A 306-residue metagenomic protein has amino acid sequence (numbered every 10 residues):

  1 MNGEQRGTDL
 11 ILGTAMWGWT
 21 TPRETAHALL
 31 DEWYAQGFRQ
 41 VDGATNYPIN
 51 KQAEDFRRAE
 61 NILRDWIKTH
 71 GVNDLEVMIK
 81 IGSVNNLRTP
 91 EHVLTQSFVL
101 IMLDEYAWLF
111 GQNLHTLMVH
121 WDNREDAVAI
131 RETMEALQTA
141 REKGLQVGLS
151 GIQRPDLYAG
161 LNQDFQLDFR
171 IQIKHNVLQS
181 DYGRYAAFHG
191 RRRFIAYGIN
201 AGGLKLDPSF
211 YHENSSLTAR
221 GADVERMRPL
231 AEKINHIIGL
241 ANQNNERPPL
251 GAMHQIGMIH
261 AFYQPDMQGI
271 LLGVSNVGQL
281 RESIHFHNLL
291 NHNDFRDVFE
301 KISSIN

Functional and structural regions predicted by a protein language model:
M1-L75, E142: N-terminal binding-site loop/beta-alpha segment at the start of enzyme catalytic domains that lines or forms
N2-R6, Y34-A35, R64-E76, D104-Q112 (+3 more regions): Acidic (Asp/Glu)-rich catalytic clusters
L12, A26, V41, L63 (+7 more regions): Conserved, mostly hydrophobic/aromatic
T21-W33, H92-F110, Q153-N162, G257: Short, acidic/polar
F38, G111-L114, D168, M267: A structural motif
N46-Y47, T69-S97: Structural motif corresponding to the early beta-alpha repeats
A107-A129: Active-site groove signature of glycoside hydrolases
W121-N306: Beta/alpha (TIM)-barrel catalytic core signal, keyed to glycine-rich beta->alpha loops juxtaposed to Asp/Glu that bind
